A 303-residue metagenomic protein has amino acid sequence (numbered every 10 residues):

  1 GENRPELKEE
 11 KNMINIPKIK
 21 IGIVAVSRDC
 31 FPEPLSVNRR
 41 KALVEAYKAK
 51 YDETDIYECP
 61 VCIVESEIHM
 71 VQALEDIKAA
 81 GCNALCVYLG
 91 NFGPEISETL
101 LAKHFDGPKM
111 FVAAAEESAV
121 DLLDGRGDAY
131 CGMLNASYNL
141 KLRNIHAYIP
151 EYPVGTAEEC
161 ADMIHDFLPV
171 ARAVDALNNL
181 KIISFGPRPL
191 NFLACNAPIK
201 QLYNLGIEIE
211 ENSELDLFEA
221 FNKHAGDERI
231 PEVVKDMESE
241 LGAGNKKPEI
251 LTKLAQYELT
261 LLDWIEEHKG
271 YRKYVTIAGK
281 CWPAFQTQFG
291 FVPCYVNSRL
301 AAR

Functional and structural regions predicted by a protein language model:
G1-N12: Short, Lys/Arg-enriched N-terminal segments with co-localized hydrophobic residues within the first ~10-30 amino acids
I14-N135, I149-A171, F192, N196-V275: Metallocofactor- and cofactor-centric catalytic cores in central/energy metabolism, strongly enriched
I63-E65, P189, C281-F285: Short, internal active-site loops enriched in acidic
Y88, F92, L177, S298-R303: Acidic, His- and aromatic-enriched active-site or binding-groove loops in soluble protein domains that engage sugars
Y88-G90, F185-P189, C281: Structural motif
A173, N178-L193: Primarily extracytoplasmic/secreted proteins and surface-exposed domains characterized by disulfide-bonded cysteine
K181-S184, E211, T276-A278: Structured core elements
R272-R303: Glycine-rich anion/phosphate-binding loop at the beta-strand->alpha-helix junction
